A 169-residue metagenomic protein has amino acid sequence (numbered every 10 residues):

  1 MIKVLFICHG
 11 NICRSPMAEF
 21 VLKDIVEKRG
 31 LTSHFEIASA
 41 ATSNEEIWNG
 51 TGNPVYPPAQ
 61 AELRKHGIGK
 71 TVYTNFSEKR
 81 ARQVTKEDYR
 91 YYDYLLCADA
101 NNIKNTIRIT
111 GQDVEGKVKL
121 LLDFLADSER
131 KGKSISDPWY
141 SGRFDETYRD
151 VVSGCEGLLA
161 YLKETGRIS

Functional and structural regions predicted by a protein language model:
M1-Y91, A160-S169: Conserved active-site segments centered on acidic
S15, D99-A100: Helix N-cap/beta->alpha junction signal
G52-Y56, D99, C155: A structural signal for well-ordered alpha-helical scaffolds and beta->alpha junctions
D88-Y89, Y94, A100-S169: Phosphate-binding/catalytic loops
